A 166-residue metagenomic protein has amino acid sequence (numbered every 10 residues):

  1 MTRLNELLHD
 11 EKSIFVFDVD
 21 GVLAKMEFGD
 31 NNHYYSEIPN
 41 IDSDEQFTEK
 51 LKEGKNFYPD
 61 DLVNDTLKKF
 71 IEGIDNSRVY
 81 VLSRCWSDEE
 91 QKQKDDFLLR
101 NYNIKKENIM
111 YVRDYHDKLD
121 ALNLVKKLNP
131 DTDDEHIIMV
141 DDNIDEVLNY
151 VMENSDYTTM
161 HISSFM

Functional and structural regions predicted by a protein language model:
M1-F17: Non-catalytic pre-domain segments flanking phosphatase-related domains
K12-F97: Alpha-helical substrate-recognition element adjacent to the catalytic core
D75, K105, E153-Y157: Short, structured coil segments at secondary-structure junctions
R78-Y80, I138, M160: A structural signal for isolated positions on well-ordered beta-strands in alpha/beta enzyme cores
Y80-S87, D95, N101-D120: A short, structured active-site edge motif that brings together acidic residues
S83, V140-D141, S163: Short beta-strand/turn micro-motifs composed of small residues that flank or help shape donor/cofactor-binding pockets
V112-R113, D117-D145, Y150: Conserved Lys-Pro-Asp/Glu-containing loop-to-beta segment of HAD-superfamily phosphomonoesterases, centered on
V151-M166: Acidic, PIN/NYN-like endoribonuclease modules and their adjacent C-terminal/linker elements
